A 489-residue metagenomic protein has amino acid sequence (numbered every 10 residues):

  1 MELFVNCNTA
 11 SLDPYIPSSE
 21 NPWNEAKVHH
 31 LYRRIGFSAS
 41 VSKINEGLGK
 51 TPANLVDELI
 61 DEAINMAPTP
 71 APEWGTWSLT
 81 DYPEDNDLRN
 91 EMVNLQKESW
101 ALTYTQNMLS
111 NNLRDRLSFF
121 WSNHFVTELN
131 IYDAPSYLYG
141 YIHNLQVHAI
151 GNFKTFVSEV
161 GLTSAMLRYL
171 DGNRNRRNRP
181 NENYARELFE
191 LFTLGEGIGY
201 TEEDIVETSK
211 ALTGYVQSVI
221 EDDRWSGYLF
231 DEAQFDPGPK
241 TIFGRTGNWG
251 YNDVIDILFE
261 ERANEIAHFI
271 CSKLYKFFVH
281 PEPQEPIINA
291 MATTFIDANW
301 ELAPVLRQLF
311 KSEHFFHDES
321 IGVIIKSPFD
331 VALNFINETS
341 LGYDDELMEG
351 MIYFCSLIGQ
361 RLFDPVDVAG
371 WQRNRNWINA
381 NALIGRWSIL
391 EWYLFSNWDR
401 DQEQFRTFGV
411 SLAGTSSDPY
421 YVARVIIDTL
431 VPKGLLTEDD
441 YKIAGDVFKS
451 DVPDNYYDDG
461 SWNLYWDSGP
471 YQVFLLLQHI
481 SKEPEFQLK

Functional and structural regions predicted by a protein language model:
E2-A10, T76-P83, V93, K97-Y104 (+1 more regions): Active-site substrate-binding loop specific to GH73 endo-beta-N-acetylglucosaminidase modules in bacterial autolysins
V5-N24, H29-S40, A267, C271-A298 (+1 more regions): Flexible, low-complexity segments enriched for small/polar residues
W23, A39, G47-T51, H148-G151 (+7 more regions): Short coil/turn linker and secondary-structure boundary residues
K27, L31-I35, A39-Q146, V447-K449: N-terminal accessory alpha/beta regions
L31, G47, E58-L59, E159 (+3 more regions): Generic alpha-helical secondary-structure signal
R33-R34, R114-R116, R186, K210 (+2 more regions): Basic side chains
R34, D61-E62, N123, L162 (+4 more regions): Residues within well-ordered alpha-helical secondary structure of globular protein domains
